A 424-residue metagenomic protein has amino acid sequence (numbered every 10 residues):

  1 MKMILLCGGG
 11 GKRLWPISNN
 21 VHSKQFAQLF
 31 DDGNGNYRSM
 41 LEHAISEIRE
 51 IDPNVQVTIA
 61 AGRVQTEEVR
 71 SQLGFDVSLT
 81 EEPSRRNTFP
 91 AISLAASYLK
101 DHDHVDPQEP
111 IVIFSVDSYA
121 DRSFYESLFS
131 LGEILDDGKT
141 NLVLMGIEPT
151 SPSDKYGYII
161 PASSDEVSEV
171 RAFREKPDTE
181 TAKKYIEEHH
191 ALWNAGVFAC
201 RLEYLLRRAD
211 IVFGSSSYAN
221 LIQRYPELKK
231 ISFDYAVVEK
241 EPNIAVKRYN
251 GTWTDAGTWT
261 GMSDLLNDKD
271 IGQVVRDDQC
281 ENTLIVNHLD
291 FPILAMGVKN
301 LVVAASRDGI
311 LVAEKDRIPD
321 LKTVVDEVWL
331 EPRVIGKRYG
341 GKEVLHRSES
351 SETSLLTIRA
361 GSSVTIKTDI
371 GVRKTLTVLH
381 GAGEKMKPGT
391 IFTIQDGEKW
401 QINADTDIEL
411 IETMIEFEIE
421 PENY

Functional and structural regions predicted by a protein language model:
M1, N54-V55, F75, P107-E109 (+9 more regions): Short coil/turn connectors at secondary-structure junctions
K2-L5, W15-N20, F30-I113, Y119-Y125 (+4 more regions): Conserved N-terminal catalytic core of the sugar/cofactor nucleotidyltransferase
L6-C7, A60, I113-S115, L144-E148 (+2 more regions): Short beta-strand segments
G10, D117-S118, E398: Active-site metal-binding loops of divalent metal-dependent hydrolases
L41, A95, D117, I159 (+3 more regions): Residue-level signal for inorganic ion chemistry
R122-S217, R224-Y225, A245: Conserved core of the sugar-phosphate nucleotidyltransferase
L202-Y204, R208-Y424: Left-handed beta-helix
